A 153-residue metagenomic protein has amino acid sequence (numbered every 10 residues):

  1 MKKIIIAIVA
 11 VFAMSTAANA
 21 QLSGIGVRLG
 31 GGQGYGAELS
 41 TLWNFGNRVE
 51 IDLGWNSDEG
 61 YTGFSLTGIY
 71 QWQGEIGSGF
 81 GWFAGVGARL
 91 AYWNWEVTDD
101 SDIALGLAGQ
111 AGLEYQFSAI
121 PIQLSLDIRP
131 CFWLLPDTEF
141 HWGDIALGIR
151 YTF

Functional and structural regions predicted by a protein language model:
M1-I4: Positively charged n-region of N-terminal signal peptides that target proteins for export
I6-A10, M14: Hydrophobic helical h-region of N-terminal Sec-dependent signal peptides in bacterial secretory/periplasmic proteins
V9, E38-S40, I69-Q71, Q110-G112 (+1 more regions): Outer-membrane beta-barrel architecture
M14-A20: Sec/Tat signal peptide C-region and signal peptidase I cleavage site
L22-L29, W82-A88: Transmembrane beta-strand segments of Gram-negative outer membrane beta-barrel proteins
G24-L39, G54-S65, S78, V97-T98 (+1 more regions): Solvent-exposed loop/turn segments connecting transmembrane beta-strands in outer-membrane beta-barrel proteins
W43-I128: Gram-negative (and chloroplast) outer-membrane scaffold detector with strong preference for beta-barrel transmembrane
W142-F153: Outer-membrane beta-barrel "beta-signal"
